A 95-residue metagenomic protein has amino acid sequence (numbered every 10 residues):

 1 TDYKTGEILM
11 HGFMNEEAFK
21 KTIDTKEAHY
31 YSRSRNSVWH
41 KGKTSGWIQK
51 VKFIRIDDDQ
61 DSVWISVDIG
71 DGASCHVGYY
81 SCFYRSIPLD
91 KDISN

Functional and structural regions predicted by a protein language model:
D2-N95: C-terminal binding/interaction regions
